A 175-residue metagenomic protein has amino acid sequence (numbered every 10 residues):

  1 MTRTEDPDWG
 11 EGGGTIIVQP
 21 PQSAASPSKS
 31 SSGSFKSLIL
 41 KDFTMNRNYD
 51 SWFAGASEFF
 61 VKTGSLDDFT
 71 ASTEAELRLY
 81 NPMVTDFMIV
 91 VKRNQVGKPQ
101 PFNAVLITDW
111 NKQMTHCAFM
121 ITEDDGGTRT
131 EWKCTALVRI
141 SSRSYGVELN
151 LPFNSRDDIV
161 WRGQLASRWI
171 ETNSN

Functional and structural regions predicted by a protein language model:
M1-S34: Long, charge-dense tracts
I17, S37-I39, E76-R78, P101 (+4 more regions): Ser/Thr- (and often Asn-) enriched beta-sheet segments in non-cytosolic proteins
K29-A54: Short amphipathic, basic-aromatic surface patches that mediate peripheral association with negatively charged
A56-F60: Low-complexity, serine/threonine/proline/glycine-rich extracellular segments that form mucin-like
V61, Q95-R139: Eukaryotic beta-sheet cores, primarily in C2 and C2-like/PH beta-sandwich modules
S65-F69, D125: Solvent-exposed strand-loop boundary residues in beta-sheet-rich modules
F69-W110: Tryptophan-paired
D124-N175: C2-type phospholipid-binding modules
